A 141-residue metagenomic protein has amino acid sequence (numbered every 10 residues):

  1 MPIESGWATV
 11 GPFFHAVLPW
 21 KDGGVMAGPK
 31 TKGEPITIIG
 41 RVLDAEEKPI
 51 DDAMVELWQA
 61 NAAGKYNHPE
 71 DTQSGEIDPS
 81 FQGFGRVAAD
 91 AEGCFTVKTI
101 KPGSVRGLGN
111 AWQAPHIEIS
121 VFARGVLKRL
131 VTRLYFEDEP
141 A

Functional and structural regions predicted by a protein language model:
M1-A141: Beta-strand-dominated extracellular/periplasmic modules and repeats in secreted or surface-exposed proteins
